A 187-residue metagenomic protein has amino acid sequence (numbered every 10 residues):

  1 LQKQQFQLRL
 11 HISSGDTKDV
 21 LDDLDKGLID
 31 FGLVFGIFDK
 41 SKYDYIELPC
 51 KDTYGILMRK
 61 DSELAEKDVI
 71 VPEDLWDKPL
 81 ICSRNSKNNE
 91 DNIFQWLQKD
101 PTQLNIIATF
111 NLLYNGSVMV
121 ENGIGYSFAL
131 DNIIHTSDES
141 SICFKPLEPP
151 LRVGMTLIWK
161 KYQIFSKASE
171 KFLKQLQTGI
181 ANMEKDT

Functional and structural regions predicted by a protein language model:
L1-Q4, E73, E90-L104: Ligand-binding cleft/hinge of the Venus flytrap
L1-S41, T109-F110: Central regulatory/effector-binding core of bacterial HTH transcription factors
D16-T17, L33-F38, R59-K60, L112 (+2 more regions): Beta->alpha turn/N-cap motifs
L24-V34, Y54, T102, V120-S127: Alpha-to-beta junction loops
K40-Y54, M58-L80: Flexible hinge/capping segments at coil-to-helix
S41-E47, K51-T53, Y114-Y162: Beta-alpha-beta core module
D61-V71, P149-L151, Y162-A168: Short helix-loop capping/hinge motifs at secondary-structure junctions, enriched in acidic/polar residues
P79-D100, F165-K174, I180-E184: Secondary-structure junction motif
